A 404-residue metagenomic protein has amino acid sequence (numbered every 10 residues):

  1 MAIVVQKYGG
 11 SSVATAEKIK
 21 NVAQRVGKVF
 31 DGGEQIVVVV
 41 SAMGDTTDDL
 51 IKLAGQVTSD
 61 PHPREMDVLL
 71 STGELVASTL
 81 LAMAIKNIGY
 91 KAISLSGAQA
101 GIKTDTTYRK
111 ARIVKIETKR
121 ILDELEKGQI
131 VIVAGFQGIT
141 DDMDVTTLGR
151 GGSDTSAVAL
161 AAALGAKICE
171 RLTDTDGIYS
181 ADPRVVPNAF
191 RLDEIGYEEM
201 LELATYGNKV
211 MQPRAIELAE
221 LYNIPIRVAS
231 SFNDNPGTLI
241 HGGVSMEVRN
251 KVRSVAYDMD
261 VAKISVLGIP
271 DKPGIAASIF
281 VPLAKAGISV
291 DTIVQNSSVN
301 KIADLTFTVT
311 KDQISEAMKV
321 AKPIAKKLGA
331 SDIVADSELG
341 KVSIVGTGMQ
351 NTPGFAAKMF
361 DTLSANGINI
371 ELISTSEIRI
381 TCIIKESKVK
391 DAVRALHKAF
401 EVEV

Functional and structural regions predicted by a protein language model:
M1-I216, T308, I384-K385, F400 (+1 more regions): Nucleotide/pyrophosphate-binding catalytic subdomain
A23, G27-F30, A162, E220 (+4 more regions): A structural alpha-helix within SAM-dependent methyltransferase catalytic domains
G32, I88, Y222, A286 (+1 more regions): Conserved dinucleotide-binding and phosphotransfer motif residues
M43, T175-G177, Y222-I226, S230-N235 (+4 more regions): Glycine-rich beta-alpha junction loops
A134, F190, E202-D260: Phosphate/diphosphate-binding glycine-rich loops and adjacent basic-rich segments that engage nucleotide
I168-L172, I226-V228, D291, L372: Short hydrophobic alpha-helical runs that function as membrane-insertion/retention elements
G237-V404: A conserved regulatory-domain signal marking ACT and ACT-like small-molecule sensing domains and adjacent regulatory
